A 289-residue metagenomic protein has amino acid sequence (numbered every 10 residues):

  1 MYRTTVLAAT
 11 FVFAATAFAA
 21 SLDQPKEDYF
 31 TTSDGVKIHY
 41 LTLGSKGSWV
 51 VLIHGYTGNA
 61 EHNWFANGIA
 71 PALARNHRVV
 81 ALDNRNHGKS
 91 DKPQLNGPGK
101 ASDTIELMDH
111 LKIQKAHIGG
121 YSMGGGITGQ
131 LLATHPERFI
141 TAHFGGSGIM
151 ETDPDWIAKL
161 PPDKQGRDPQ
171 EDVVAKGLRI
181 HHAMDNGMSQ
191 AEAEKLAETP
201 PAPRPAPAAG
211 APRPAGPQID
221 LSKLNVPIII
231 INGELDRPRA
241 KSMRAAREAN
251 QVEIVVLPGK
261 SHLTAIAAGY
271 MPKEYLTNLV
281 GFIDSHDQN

Functional and structural regions predicted by a protein language model:
V36-K89: Conserved HGGG/HGGXW glycine-rich cap/lid loop of the alpha/beta-hydrolase fold
P71, E234-K260: Conserved loop-alpha-helix segment in the C-terminal half of the alpha/beta-hydrolase fold that carries the catalytic
A81-G119: Active-site loop/oxyanion-hole signature of alpha/beta-hydrolase fold enzymes
G120-G124, T128: Gly/Ala-rich beta-loop-alpha elbow adjacent to hydrolase catalytic centers
Q130-A133, A142-E171: Flexible "cap/lid" loop of the alpha/beta hydrolase fold
A202-D220, L235-P238: Active-site nucleophile elbow and catalytic-triad environment of alpha/beta-hydrolase enzymes
L224, I230-N232: Short beta-strand/loop motif that positions the catalytic acidic residue of the alpha/beta-hydrolase fold
K260-K273: Catalytic histidine-centered segment of alpha/beta-hydrolase-like enzymes
